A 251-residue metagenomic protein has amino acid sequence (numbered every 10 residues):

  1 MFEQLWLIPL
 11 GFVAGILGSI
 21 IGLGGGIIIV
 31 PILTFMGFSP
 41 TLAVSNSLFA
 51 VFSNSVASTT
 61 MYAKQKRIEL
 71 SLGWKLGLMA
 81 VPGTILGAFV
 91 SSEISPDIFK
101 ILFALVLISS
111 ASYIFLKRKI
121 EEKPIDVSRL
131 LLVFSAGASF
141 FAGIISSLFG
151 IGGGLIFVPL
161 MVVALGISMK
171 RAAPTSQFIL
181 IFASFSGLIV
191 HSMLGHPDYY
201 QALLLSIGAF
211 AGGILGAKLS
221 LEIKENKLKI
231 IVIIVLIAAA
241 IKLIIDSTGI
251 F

Functional and structural regions predicted by a protein language model:
M1-A14, I32-M36, P40, T60-L148 (+3 more regions): Juxtamembrane transmembrane-helix boundary motif
G11-L23, L48-V51, G77: N-terminal transmembrane alpha-helices
I21-I29, G150-L160: Transmembrane helix boundary and interhelical junction motifs in multipass membrane proteins
P40-S45, A173, Q177: Small-residue hotspots at the loop-to-helix junctions and early N-terminal turns of transmembrane alpha-helices
N46-M61: Transmembrane alpha-helices of multi-pass small-molecule transport proteins
S47-V51, S176-L180, A202-S206: Short hydrophobic/aromatic, small-residue-rich stretches within specific transmembrane helices of secondary active
